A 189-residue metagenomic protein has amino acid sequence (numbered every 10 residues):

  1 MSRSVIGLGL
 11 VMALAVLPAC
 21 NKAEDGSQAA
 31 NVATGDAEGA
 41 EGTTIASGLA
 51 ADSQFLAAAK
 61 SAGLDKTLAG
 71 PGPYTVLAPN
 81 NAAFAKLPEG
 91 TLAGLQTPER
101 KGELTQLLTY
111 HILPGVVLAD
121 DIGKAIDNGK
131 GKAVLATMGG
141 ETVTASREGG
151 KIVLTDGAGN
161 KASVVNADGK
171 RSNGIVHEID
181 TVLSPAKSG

Functional and structural regions predicted by a protein language model:
S2-L8, C20-G189: Mature, structured domains of secreted/extracytosolic soluble proteins
L14-L17: Bacterial Sec-type N-terminal signal peptides, specifically the leucine/valine-rich hydrophobic h-region
